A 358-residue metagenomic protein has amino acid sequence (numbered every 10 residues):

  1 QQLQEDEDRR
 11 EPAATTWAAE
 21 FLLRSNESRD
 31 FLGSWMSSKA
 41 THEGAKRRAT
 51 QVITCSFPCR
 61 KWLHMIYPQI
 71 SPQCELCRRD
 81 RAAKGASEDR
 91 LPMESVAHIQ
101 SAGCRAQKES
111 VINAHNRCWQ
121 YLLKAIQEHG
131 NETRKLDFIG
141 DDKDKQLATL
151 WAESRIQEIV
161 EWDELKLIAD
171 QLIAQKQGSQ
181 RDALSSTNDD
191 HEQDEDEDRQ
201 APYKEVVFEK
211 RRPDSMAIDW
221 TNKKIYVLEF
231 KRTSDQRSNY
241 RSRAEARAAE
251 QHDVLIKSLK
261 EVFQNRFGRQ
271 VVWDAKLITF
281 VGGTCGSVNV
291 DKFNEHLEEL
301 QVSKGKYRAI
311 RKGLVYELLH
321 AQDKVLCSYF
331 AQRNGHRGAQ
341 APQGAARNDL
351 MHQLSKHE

Functional and structural regions predicted by a protein language model:
Q1-M93: Helix/loop segments that flank and initiate small ligand/metal-binding modules
R24-R29, A97-C104, Y226-T233: Surface-exposed beta-strand-to-loop junctions that form interaction patches on eukaryotic regulatory domains
G44, Q69-P72, N113-Y121, D142 (+3 more regions): Generic recognition of stable, solvent-exposed alpha-helical segments in well-folded globular domains
H64, P68, Q73, R134-F230 (+2 more regions): Active-site metal-binding core of divalent-cation-utilizing nuclease and nuclease-like domains
M65-I66, E109-I112, R237-A244: Conserved, non-catalytic sequence blocks in retroelement Pol enzymes and Pol-derived host proteins
V96-I112, R117-Y121, A125: Conserved pre-catalytic core of RNA-dependent polymerases
K204-D214, D219, K223-Y226, F230-E358: Catalytic cores of nucleic-acid endonucleases
